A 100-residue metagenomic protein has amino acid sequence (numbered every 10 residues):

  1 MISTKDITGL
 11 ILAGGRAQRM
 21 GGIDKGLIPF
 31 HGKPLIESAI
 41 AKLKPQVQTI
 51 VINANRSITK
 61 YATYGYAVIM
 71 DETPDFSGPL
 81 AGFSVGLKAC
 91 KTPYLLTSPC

Functional and structural regions predicted by a protein language model:
I2-C100: Nucleotide and nucleotide-moiety/phosphate-recognizing core
